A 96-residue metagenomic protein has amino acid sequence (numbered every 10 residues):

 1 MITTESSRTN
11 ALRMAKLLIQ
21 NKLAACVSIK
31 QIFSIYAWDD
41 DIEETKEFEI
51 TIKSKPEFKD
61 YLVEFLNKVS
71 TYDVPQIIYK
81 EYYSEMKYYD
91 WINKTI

Functional and structural regions predicted by a protein language model:
M1-I96: Positively charged, small/polar-rich N-terminal and surface patches that mediate targeting and assembly and bind
